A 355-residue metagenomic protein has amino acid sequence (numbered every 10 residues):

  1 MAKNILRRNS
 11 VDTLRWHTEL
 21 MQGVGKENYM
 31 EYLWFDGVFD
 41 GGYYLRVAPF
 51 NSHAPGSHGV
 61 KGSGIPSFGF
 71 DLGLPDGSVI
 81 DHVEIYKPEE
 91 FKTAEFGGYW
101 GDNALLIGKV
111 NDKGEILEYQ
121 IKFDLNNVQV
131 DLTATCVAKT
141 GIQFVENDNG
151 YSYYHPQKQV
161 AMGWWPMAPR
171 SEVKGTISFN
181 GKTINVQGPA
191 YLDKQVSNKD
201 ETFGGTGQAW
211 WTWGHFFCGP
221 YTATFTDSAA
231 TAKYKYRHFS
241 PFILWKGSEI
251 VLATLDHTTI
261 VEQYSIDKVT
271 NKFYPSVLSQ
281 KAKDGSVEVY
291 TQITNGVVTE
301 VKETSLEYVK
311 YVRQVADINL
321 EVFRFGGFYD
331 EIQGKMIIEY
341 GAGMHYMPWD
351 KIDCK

Functional and structural regions predicted by a protein language model:
M1-K355: Structured soluble/peripheral alpha/beta segments that form catalytic or ligand/cofactor-binding pockets
